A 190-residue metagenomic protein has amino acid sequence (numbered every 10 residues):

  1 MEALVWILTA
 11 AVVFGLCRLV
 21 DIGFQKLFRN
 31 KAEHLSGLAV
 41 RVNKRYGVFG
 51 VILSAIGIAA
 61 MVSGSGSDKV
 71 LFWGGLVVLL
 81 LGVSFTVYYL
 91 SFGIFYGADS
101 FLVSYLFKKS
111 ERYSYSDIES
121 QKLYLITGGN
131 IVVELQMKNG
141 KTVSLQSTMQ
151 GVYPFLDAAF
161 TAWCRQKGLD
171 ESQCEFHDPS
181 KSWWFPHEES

Functional and structural regions predicted by a protein language model:
M1-G64: N-terminal membrane-targeting/pre-transmembrane regions
A3, S67-G74: Short, aromatic-rich membrane-interface segments at the entry and exit of alpha-helical transmembrane domains
I7-F14, F72-L80: Hydrophobic core segments of alpha-helical transmembrane domains in multi-pass membrane proteins
V78-Y113: Conserved beta-hairpin
Y89-S91, G128-I131: Short, surface-exposed coil-to-beta transition loops
F101, E111-T127: Phosphoinositide-dependent membrane-docking surfaces
V132-A162: Canonical phosphoinositide-binding patch of PH/PH-like domains
R165-S190: Short, intrinsically disordered, charge-rich cytosolic tails of integral membrane proteins
